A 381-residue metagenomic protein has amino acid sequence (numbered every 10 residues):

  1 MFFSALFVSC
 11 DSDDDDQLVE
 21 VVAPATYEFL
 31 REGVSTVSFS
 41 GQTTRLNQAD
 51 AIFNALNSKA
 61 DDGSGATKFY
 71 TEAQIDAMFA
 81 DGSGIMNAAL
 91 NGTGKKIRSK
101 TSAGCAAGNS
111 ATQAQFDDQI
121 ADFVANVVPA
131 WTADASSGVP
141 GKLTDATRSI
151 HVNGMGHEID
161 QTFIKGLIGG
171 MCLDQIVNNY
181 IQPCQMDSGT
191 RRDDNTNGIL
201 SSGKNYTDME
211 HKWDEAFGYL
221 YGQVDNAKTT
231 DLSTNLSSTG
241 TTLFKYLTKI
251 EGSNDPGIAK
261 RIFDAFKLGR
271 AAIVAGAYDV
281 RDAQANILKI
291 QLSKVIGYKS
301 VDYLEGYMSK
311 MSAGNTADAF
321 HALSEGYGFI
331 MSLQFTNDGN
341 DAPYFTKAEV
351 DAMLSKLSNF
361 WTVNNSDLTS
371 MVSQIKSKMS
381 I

Functional and structural regions predicted by a protein language model:
A5-S9: C-terminal motif of bacterial Sec signal peptides marking the signal peptidase cleavage site
D11-D14: Bacterial signal peptide processing site
D16-I381: Mature extracytoplasmic or organellar-lumen-exposed domains after removal of signal/transit peptides
